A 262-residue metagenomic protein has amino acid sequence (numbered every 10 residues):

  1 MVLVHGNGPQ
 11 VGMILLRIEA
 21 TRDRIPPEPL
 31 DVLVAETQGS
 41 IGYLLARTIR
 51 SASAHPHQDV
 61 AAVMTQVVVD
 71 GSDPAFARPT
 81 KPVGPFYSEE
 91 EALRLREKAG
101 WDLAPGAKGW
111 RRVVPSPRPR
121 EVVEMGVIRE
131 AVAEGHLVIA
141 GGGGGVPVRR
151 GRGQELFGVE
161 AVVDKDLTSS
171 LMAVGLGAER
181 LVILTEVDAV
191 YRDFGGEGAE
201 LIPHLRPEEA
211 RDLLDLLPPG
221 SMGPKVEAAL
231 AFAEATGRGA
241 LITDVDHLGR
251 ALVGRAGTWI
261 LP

Functional and structural regions predicted by a protein language model:
M1-P262: C-terminal catalytic "cap/lid" subdomain
